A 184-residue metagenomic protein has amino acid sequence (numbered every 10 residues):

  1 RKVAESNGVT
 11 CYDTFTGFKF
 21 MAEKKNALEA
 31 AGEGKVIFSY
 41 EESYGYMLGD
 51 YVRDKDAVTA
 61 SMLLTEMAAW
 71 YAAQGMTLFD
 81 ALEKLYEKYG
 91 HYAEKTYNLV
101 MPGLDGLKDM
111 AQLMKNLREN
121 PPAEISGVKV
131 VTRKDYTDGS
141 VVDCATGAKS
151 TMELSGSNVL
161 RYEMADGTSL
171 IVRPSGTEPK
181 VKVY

Functional and structural regions predicted by a protein language model:
R1-R173, K182: Phosphate-binding and adjacent anionic-ligand microenvironments
G176-E178: A generic beta-sheet turn/junction motif
